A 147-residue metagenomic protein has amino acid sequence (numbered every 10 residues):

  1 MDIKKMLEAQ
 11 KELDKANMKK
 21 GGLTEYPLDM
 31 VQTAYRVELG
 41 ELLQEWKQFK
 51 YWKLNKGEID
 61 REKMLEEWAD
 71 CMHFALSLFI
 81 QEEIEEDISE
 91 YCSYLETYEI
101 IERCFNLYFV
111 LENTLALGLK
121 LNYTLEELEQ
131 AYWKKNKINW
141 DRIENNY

Functional and structural regions predicted by a protein language model:
M1-Y147: Flexible "arm" and connector segments at domain edges
